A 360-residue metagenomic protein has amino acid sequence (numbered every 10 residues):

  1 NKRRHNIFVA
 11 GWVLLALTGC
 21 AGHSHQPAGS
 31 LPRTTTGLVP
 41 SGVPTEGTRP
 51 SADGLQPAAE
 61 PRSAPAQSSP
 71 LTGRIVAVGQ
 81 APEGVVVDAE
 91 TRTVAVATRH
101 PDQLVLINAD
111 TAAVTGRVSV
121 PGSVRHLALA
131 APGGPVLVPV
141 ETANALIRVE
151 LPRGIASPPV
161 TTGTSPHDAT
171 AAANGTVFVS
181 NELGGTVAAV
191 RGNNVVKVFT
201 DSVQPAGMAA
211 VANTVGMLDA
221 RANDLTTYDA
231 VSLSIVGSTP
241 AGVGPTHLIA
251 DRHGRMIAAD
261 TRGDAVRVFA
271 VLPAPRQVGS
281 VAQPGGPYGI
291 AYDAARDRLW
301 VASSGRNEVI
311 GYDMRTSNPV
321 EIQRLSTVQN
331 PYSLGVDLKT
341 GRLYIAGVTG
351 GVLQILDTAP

Functional and structural regions predicted by a protein language model:
K2-F8, W12, A16-P360: Predominantly soluble domains enriched in secretory-pathway, periplasmic, or organellar proteins
